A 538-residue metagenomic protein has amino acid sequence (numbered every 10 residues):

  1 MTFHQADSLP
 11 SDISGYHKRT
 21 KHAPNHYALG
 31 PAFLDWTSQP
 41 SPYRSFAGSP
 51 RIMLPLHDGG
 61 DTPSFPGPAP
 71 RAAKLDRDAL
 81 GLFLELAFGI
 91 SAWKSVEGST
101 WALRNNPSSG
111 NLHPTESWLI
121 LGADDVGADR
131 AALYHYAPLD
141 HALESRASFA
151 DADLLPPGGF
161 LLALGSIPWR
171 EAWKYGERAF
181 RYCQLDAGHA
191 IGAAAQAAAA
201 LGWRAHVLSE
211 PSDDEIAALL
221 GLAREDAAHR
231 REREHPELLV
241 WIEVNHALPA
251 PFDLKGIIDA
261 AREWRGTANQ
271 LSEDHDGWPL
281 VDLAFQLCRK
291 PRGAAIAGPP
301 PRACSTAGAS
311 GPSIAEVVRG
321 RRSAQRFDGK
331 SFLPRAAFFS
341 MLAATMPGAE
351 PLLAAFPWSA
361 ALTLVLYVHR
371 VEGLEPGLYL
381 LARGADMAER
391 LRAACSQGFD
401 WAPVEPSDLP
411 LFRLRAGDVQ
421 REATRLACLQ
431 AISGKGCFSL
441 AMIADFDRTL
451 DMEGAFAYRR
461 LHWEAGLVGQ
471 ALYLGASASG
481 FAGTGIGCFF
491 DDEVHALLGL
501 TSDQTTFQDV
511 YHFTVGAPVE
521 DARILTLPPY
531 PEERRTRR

Functional and structural regions predicted by a protein language model:
M1-A465, A471, S479, T484-R538: N-terminal accessory segments that position/regulate proteins before the catalytic core
